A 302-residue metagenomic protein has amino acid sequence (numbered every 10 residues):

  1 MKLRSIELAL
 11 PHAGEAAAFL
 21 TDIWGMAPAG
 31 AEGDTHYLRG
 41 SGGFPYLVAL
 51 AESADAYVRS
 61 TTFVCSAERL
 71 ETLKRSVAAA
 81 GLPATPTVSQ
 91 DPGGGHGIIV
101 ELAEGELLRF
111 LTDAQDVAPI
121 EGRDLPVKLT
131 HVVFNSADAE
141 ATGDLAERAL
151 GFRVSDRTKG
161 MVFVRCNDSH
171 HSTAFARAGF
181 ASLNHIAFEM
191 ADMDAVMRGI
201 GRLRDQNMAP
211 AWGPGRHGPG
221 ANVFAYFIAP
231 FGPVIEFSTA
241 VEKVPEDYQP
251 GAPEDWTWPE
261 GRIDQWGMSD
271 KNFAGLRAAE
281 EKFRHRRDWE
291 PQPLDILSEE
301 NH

Functional and structural regions predicted by a protein language model:
M1-G14, V58-F63, D113-E140, R153 (+3 more regions): N-terminal beta-strand motif that seeds the catalytic metal site of vicinal oxygen chelate
M1-R75, A80, E280-H302: The feature marks the first
K2-P11, E52-A78, H96-E101, K128-A137 (+2 more regions): Vicinal oxygen chelate
K2-P45, S89-G94, F134-S172, A176: Core segments of cupin and vicinal oxygen chelate
A16, A51, D55, P83 (+7 more regions): A generic structural signal for ordered alpha-helices
A16-T21, V77, G105, T142-E147 (+3 more regions): Conserved active-site tyrosine of GNAT-family acetyltransferases
G25-R59, A67, V100-A114, S155-N184 (+2 more regions): Conserved short beta-strand elements that form part of the metal-binding/catalytic scaffold of enzyme active sites
A78-L125, V162-F163, M208-H302: Vicinal oxygen chelate
